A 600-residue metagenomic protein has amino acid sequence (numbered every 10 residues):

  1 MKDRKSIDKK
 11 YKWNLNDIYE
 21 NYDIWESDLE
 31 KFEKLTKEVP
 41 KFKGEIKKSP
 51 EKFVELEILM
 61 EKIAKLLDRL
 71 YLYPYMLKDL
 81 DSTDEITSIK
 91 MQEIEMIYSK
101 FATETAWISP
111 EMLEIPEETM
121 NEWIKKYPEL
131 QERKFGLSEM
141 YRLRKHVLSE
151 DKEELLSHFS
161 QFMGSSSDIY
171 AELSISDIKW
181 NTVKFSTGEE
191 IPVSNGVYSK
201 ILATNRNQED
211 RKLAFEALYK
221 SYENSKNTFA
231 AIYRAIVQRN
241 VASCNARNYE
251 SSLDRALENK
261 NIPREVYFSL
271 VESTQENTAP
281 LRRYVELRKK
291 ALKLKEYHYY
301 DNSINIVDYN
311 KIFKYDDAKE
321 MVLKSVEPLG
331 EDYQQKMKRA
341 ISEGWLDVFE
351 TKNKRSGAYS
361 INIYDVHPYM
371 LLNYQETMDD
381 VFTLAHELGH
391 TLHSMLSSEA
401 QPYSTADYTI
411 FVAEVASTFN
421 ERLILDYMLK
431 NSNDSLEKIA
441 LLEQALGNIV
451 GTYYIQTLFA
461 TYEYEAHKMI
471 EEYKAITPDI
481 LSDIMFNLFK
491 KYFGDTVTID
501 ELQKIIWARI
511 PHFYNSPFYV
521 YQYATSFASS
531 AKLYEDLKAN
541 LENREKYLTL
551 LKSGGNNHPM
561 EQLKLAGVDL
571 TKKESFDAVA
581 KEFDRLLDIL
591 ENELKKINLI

Functional and structural regions predicted by a protein language model:
M1-D308, K319, E593-I600: A well-structured
S6-I7, M112-P116, F135-V147, K290 (+7 more regions): C-terminal, non-catalytic "cap/extension" segments appended to globular domains
N248, Q375-M395, S417, R422 (+2 more regions): Active-site recognition of the HExxH zinc-binding catalytic motif
A291-S325, Q334-Q335, Y369, H393 (+4 more regions): Long, K/E/R/D-enriched contiguous segments that form extended
N310-Y315, I363-A385: Short pre-active-site segment immediately N-terminal to the catalytic Zn-binding motif
K311-F313, L346-V366: Catalytic zinc-binding patch centered on the HExxH motif and its immediate surroundings that defines zinc-dependent
K324-Q335, I361, H390, S394-P402 (+1 more regions): Conserved helix-loop functional segments at active or binding sites
Y408-L436, A445-G447, G451, S526: Post-HExxH zinc-binding segment in Zn-dependent metallohydrolases
